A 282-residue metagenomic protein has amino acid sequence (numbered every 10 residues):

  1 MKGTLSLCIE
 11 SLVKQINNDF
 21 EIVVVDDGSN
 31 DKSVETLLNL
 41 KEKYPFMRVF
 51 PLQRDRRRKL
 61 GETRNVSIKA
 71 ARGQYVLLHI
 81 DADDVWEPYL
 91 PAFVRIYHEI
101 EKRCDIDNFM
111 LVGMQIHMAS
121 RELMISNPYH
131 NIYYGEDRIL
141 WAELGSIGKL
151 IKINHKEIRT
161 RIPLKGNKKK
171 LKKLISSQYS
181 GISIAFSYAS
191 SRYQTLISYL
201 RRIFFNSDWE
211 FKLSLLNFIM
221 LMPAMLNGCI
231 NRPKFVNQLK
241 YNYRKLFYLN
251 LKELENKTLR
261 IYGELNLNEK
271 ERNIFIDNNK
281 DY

Functional and structural regions predicted by a protein language model:
M1-K14: Short, well-formed alpha-helical segments that are part of the catalytic scaffolds of diverse glycosyltransferases
D19-S29, F50-Q53: Short beta-strand/loop segment that forms part of the nucleotide-sugar
D26-T36, R56, D81-D84: A conserved acidic beta->alpha catalytic loop
R54-A71: Glycine-rich, basic loop-to-helix element that forms the pyrophosphate-binding segment of sugar-nucleotide handling
G73-V85: Short beta-strand-to-loop acidic/aromatic patch adjacent to the donor-nucleotide binding site
D84-H117, E122: Conserved donor NDP-sugar-binding/catalytic core segment of glycosyltransferases
Y134-L140: Acidic donor-binding loop at a coil-to-helix junction in glycosyltransferase catalytic cores that engages
L144-R159: Catalytic donor-sugar/metal-binding loop of nucleotide-sugar-dependent glycosyltransferases
